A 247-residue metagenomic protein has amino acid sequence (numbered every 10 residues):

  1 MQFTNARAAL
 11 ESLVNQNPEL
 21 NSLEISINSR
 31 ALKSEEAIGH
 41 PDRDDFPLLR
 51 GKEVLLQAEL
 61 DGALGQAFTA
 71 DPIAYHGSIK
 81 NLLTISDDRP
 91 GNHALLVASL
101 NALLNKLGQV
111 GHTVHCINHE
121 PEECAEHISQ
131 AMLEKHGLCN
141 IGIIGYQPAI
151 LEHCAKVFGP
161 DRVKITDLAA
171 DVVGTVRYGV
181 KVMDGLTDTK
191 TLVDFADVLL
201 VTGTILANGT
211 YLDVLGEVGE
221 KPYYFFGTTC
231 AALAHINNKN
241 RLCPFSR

Functional and structural regions predicted by a protein language model:
M1-P148, H153: Electropositive, gly/pro-rich neighborhoods at or near active sites that engage anionic ligands
N140, D161-R162, P222: Residues at the starts of beta-strands that form the adenosine-phosphate
N140, D197-V198: Structural motif
Q147, A169, T229: Residues in the short beta-alpha loop(s) of Rossmann-like NAD(P)-binding domains
I150-M183: Histidine/lysine/aspartate-rich catalytic loop segments that bind and position anionic ligands
K156-G159, V193-D194, L215-E220: Short, conserved loop/helix-junction motifs that constitute active-site signature segments in enzyme catalytic cores
V182-V193: Short acidic low-complexity segments
G209-R247: C-terminal functional extensions of proteins
